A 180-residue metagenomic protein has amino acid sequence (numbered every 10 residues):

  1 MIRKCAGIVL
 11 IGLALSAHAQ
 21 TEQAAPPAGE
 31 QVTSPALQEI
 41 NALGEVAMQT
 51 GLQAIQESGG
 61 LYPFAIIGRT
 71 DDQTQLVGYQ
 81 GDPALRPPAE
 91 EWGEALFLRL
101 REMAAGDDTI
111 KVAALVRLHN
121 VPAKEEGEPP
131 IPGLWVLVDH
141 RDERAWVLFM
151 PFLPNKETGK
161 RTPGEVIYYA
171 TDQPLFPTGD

Functional and structural regions predicted by a protein language model:
M1-K4: Positively charged n-region of N-terminal signal peptides that target proteins for export
A6, Q73, A84, E143-A145: Generic "edge-of-domain/loop-turn" microfeature
A6-S16: Bacterial N-terminal signal peptides
G7-V9, Q56, E126: Generic marker of residues within folded, mature protein domains
T21-L96: N-terminal domain-onset segments
G51, R99-M103, V136, M150: Generic hydrophobic, helix-prone segments enriched in Leu/Val/Ile
L76-A123: Mature extracytoplasmic domains of secretory-pathway proteins
D107-D180: Low-complexity intrinsically disordered segments
